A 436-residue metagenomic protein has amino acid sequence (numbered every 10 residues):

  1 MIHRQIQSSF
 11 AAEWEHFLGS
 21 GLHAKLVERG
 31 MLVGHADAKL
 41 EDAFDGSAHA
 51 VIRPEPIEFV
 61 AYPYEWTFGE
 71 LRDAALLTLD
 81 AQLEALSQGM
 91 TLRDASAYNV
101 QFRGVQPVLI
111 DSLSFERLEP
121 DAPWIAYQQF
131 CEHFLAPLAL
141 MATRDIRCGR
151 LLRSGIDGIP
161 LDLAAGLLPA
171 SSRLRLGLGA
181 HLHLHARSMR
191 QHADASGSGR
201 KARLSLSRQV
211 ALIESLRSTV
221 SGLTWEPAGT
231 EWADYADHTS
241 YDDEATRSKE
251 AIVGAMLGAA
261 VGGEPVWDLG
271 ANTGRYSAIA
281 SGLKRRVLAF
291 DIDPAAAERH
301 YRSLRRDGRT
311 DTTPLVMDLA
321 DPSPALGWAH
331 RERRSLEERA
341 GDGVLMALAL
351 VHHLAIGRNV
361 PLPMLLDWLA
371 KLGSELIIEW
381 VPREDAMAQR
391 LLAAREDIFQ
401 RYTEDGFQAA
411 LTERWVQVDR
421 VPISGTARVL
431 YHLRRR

Functional and structural regions predicted by a protein language model:
T91, S96-A142: Catalytic activation segment of kinase domains across protein kinase-like and atypical kinase folds
G262-N272: Conserved class I S-adenosyl-L-methionine
T273-R285: Conserved SAM-binding loop of SAM-dependent methyltransferases across substrates and taxa, primarily the Class I
R286-D291: Conserved SAM-binding motif I beta-strand of class I
Y301-R339: S-adenosyl-L-methionine
L345-M346: A conserved beta-strand element that flanks and buttresses the S-adenosyl-L-methionine
H353-L369: A short, conserved alpha-helix within the catalytic core of class I
W368-R383: Conserved beta-strand signature within the Rossmann-like core of class I S-adenosyl-L-methionine
